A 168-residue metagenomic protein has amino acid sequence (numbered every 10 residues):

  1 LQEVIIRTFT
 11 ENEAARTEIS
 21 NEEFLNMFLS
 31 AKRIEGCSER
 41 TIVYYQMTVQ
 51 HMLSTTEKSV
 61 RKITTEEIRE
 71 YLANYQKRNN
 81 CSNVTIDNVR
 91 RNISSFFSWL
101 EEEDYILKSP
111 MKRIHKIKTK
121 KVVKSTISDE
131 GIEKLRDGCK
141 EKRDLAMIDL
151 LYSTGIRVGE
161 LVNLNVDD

Functional and structural regions predicted by a protein language model:
L1-Q2: N-terminal accessory interaction module
I6-R16, E23-V123: N-terminal core-binding DNA-recognition domain of tyrosine recombinases/integrases
S20-F24, E67, I127-E130, K142-R143: Alpha-helix N-cap/N′ positions at the starts of helices
I42, E160-L161: Solenoid-repeat scaffolds in large eukaryotic assemblies
I63, E103, C139-K142, L164: Residue-level signal for short amphipathic helical patches enriched in basic/charged and nearby hydrophobic residues
I106, K121, D129, E133-V158: Basic, Lys/Arg- and aromatic-enriched nucleic-acid-binding interface segment
T154, N163-D168: Conserved tyrosine-mediated DNA breakage-rejoining catalytic core shared by Y-recombinases
